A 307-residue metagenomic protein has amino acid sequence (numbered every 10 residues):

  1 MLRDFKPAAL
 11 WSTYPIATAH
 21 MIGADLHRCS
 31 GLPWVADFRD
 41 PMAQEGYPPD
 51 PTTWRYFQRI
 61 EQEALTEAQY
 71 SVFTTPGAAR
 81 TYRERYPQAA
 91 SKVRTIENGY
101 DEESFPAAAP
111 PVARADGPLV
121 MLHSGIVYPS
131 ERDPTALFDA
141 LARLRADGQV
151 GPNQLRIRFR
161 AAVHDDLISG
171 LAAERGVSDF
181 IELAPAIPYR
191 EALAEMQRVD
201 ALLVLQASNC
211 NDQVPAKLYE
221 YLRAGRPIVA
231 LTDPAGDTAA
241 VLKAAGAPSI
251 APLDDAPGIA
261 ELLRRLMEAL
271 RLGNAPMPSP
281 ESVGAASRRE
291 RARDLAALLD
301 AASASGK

Functional and structural regions predicted by a protein language model:
M1-A19, L32-V35: Short N-terminal targeting/anchoring amphipathic segment
S30-V35, A43-E63, E102: Nucleotide-sugar donor phosphate/pyrophosphate-binding loop at the beta->alpha transition of glycosyltransferases
P48-P49, Y100-G117: Acidic anion/phosphate-binding donor-loop and adjacent secondary structure in glycosyltransferase catalytic cores
G77, I96-G99: Carbohydrate-associated surface elements
A113-E131, F138, R291: Conserved donor-binding/catalytic core segment of Leloir-type glycosyltransferases
Y128, R132-T135, P188-A194, L202-Y219 (+2 more regions): Nucleotide-sugar-dependent
P152-A161, D165-E191: Nucleotide-activated donor-binding/catalytic signature segment of Leloir-type glycosyltransferases, i.e., the conserved
D254-G258, R271-A301: A charged, aromatic-enriched C-terminal amphipathic alpha-helix characteristic of glycosyltransferases across folds
